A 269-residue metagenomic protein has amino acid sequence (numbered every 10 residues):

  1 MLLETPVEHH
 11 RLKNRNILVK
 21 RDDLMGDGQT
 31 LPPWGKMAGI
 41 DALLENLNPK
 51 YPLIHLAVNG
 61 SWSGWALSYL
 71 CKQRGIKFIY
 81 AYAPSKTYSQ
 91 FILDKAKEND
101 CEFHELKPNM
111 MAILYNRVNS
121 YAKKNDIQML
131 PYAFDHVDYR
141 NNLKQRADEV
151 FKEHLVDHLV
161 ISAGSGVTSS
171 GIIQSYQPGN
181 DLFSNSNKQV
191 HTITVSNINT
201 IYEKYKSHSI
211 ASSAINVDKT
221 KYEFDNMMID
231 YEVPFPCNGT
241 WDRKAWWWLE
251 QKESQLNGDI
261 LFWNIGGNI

Functional and structural regions predicted by a protein language model:
M1-I269: PLP-dependent amino-acid enzyme catalytic core
